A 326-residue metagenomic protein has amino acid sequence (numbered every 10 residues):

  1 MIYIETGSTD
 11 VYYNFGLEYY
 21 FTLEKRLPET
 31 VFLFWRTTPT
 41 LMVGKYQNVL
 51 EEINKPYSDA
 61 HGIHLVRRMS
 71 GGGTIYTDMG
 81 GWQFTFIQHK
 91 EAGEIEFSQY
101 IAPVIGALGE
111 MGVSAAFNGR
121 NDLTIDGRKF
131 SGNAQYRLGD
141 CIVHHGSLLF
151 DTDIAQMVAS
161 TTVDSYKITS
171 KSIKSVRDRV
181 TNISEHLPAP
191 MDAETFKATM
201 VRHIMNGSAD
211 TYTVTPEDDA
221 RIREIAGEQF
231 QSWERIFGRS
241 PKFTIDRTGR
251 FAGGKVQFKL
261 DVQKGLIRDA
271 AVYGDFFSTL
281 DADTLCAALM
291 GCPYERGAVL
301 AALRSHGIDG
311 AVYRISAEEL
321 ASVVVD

Functional and structural regions predicted by a protein language model:
M1-V49, Q135, K167, V180-P188 (+5 more regions): Active-site loop/lid in soluble adenylation, ligation, and acyl-transfer enzymes
Y12, V43-G44, E51-I53, T152-D153 (+1 more regions): Short helix/loop capping segments that flank catalytic or ligand/cofactor-binding pockets
E24, P103-M111, T199-G207, A288 (+3 more regions): Generic non-transmembrane alpha-helical segments
L33-W35, M42-G44, H64-R68, Y76 (+1 more regions): Short, conserved beta-strand segments within well-ordered enzyme catalytic domains that often line or immediately flank
E52-T74: Active-site cofactor/substrate anionic-group-binding motifs, chiefly glycine- and Lys/Arg-rich phosphate-binding loops
M79, Q83-A189, M200, E228-F277: Catalytic beta-strand/loop module used to bind and position nucleotide/cofactor moieties in cofactor-attachment
G112-R120, G207-R221, R296-L300: Flexible, glycine/charged-enriched surface loops at secondary-structure junctions
I183, L266-D326: Active-site- and interface-proximal helix/loop "cap" or "latch" segments in soluble metabolic and energy-transducing
